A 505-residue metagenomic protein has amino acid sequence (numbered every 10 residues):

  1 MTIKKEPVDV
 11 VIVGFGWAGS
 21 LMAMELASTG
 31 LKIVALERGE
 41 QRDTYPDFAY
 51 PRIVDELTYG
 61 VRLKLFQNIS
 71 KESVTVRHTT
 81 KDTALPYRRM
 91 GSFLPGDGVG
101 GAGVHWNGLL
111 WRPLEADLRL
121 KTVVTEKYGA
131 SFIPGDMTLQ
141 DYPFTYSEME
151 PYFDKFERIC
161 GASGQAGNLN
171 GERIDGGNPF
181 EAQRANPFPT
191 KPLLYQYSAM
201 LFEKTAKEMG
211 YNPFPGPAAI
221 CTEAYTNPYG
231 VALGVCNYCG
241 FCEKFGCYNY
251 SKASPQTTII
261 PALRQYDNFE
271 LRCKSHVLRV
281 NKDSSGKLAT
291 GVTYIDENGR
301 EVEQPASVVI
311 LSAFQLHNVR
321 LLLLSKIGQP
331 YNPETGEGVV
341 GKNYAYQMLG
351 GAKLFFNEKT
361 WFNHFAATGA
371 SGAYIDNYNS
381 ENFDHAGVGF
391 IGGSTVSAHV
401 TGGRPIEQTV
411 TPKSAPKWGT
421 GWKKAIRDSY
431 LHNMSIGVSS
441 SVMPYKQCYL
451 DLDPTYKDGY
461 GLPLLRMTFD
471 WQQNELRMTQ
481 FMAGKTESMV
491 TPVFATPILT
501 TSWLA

Functional and structural regions predicted by a protein language model:
M1-P7: A short, basic/flexible loop-to-alpha-helix module at the beginning of a structural domain
P7, G216-I220, Y238, C273 (+4 more regions): A glycine-rich dinucleotide-binding beta-alpha-beta segment and adjacent secondary-structure elements that constitute
D9-A35: N-terminal Rossmann-like FAD-binding beta1-loop-alpha1 element of flavoenzymes
I12, G16-W17, L193, Y197 (+1 more regions): Residue-level detector of alpha-helix initiation sites
S28, K32-V34, G39-E56, N249 (+3 more regions): Glycine-rich loop(s) and the adjacent beta-strand/alpha-helix scaffold that form part
E40-L65, G96-G108: Conserved N-terminal glycine-rich FAD pyrophosphate-binding loop of Rossmann-like flavoproteins
Y59-V61, L65-V76, L85-S92, V123-T125 (+2 more regions): Conserved redox-cofactor binding core of oxidoreductases
H78-W106, R112-P113, D117-E126, I133 (+5 more regions): FAD cofactor-binding and catalytic pocket of flavoenzymes
